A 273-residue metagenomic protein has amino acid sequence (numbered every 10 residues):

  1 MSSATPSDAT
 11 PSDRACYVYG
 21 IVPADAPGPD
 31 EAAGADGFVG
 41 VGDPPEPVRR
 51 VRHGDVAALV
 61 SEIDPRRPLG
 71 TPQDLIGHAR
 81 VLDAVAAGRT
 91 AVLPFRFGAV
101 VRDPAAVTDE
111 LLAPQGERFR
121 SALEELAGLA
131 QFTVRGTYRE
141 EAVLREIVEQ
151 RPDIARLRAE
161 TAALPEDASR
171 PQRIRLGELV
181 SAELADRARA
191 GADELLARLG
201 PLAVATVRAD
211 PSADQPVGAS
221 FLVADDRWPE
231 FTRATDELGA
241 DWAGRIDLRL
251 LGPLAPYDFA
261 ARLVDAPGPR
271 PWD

Functional and structural regions predicted by a protein language model:
M1-D273: An interfacial alpha-helical scaffold signature
